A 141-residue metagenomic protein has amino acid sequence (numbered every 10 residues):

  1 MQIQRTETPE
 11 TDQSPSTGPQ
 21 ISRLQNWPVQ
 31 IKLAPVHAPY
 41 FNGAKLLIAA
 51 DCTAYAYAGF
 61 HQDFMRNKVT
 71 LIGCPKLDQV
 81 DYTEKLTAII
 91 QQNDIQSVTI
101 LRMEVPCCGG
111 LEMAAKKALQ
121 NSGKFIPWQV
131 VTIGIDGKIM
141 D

Functional and structural regions predicted by a protein language model:
M1-D141: Iron-sulfur-associated redox domains of electron-transfer enzymes in respiratory and anaerobic energy metabolism
